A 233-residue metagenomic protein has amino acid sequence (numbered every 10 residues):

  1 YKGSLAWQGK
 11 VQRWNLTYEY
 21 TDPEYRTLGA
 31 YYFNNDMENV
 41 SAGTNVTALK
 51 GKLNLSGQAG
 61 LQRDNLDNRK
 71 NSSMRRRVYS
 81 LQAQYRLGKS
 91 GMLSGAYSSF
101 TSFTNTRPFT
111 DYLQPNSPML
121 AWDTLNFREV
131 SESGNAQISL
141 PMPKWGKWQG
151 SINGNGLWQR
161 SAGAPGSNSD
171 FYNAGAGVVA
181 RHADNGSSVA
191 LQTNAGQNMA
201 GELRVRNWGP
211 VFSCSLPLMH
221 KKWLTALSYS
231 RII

Functional and structural regions predicted by a protein language model:
Y1-I233: Exposed, low-structure sequence patches enriched in small/polar residues
